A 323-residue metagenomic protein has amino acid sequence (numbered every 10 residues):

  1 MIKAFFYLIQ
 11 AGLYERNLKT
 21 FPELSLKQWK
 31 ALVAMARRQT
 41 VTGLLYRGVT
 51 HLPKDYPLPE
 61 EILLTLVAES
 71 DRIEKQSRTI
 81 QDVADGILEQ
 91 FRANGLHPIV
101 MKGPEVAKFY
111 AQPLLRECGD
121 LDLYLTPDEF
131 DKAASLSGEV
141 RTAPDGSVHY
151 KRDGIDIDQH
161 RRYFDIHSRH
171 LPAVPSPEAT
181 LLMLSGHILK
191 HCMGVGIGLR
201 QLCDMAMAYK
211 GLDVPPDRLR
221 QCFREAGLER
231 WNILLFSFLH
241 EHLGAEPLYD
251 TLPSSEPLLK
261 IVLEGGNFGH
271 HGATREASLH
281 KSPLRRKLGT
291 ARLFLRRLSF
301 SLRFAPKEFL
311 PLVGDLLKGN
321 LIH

Functional and structural regions predicted by a protein language model:
M1-G119, L125-H323: Conserved NTP-donor binding/palm subdomain of two-metal-ion nucleotidyltransferases/polymerases, i.e., the charged
